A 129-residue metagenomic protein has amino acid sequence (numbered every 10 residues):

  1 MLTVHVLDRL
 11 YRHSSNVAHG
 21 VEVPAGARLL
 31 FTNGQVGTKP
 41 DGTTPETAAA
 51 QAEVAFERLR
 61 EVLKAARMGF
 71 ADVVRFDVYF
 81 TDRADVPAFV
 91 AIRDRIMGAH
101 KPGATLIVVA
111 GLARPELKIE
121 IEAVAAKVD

Functional and structural regions predicted by a protein language model:
M1-V74, F80-D129: N-terminal presequence-like segments and the immediate start of the first folded domain
